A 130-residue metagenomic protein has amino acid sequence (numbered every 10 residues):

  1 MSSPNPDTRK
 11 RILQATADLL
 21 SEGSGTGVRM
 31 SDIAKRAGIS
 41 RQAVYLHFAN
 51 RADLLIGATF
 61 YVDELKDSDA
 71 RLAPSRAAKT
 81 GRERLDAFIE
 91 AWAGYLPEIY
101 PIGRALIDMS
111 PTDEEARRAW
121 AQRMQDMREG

Functional and structural regions predicted by a protein language model:
M1-I39, H47, A52-D53: Basic, helix-initiating cap at the start of DNA-binding domains
R11, A15-G23, A70-A77, I102 (+1 more regions): Solvent-exposed, amphipathic alpha-helical segments
M30, T59-D67: Short, basic, alpha-helical segments at the C-terminal edge of helix-turn-helix-like DNA-binding modules
Q42: Key DNA-contact positions within bacterial/archaeal DNA-binding proteins
F48, D108-D113: Short helix-capping/turn signature of helix-turn-helix
R51, A58, V62, F88 (+3 more regions): Hydrophobic/aromatic residues within well-ordered alpha-helical segments
G57, A70-E98: Hydrophobic alpha-helical connector segments
G94-E98, R104, E114-G130: Amphipathic alpha-helical packing segments from all-alpha helical-bundle domains
